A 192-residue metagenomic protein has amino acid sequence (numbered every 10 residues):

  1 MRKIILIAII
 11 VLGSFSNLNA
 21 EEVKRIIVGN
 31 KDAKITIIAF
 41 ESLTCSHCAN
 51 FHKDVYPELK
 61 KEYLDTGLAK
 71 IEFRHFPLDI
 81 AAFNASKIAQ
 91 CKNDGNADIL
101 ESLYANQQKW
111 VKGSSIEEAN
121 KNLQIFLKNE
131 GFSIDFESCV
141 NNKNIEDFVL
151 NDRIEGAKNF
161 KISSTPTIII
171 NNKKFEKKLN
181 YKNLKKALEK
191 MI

Functional and structural regions predicted by a protein language model:
R2-D79, F83, K128, I145-K158 (+1 more regions): Extracytoplasmic thiol/disulfide redox context detector
P77-S164, I169-K182, K186-I192: Cysteine-centric redox/oxidoreductase cores and disulfide-bonded domains
